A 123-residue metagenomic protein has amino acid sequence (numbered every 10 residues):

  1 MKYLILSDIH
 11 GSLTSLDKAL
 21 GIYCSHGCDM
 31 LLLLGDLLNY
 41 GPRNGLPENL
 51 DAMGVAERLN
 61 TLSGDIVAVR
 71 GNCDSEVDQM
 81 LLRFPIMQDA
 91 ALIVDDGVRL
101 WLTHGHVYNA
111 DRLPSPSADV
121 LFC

Functional and structural regions predicted by a protein language model:
K2-D95: Core catalytic region of metal-dependent phosphoesterases/phosphodiesterases, especially metallo-beta-lactamase-like
R99-W101, H106-C123: Conserved beta-sheet core of the metallophosphoesterase superfamily
